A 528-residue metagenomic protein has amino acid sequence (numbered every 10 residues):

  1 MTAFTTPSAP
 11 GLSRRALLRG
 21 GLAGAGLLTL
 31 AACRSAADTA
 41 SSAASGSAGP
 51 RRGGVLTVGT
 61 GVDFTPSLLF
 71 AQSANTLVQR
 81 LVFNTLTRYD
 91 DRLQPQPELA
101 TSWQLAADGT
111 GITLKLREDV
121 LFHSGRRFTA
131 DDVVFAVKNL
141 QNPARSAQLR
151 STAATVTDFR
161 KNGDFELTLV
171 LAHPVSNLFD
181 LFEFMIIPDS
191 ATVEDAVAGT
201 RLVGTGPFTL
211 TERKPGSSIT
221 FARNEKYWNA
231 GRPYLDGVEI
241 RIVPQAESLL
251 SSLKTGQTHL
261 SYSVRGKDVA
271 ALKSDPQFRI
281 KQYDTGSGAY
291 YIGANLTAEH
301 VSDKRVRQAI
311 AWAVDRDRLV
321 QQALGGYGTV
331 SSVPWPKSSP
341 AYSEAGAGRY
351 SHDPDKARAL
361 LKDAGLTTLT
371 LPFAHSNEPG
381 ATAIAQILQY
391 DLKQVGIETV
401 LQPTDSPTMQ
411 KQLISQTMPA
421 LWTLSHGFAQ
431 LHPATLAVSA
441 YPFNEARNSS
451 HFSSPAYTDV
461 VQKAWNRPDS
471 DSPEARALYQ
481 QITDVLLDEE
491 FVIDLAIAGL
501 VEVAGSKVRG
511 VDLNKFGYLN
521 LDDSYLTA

Functional and structural regions predicted by a protein language model:
L56-G59, Y390-N444, E474-L478: Periplasmic binding protein-like
G59-A107, K138, V203-G204: N-terminal lobe/hinge region of extracytoplasmic solute-binding protein
Q94, F182-P233, G237: Gly/Pro-rich hinge or "lid" segments in bacterial periplasmic/extracellular proteins
K115, L149-A191, E212: Surface-exposed binding/hinge segments that line and control ligand-binding clefts or catalytic entry sites
T129-A136, D164-T168, G206-P207, L235-G237 (+4 more regions): Alpha-helical secondary-structure segments
K226-A271, E398: Ligand-site clamp/hinge motif
G325-D363, G380-A383, S470: Structural transition elements
E398-P403, P407-M409, V438-G505, A528: Extracytoplasmic/peripheral linker and loop segments enriched in polar/acidic and small residues with frequent Thr/Pro
